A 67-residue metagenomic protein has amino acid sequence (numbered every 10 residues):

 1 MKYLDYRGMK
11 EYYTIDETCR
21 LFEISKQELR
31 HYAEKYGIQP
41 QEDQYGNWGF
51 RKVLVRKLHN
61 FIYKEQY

Functional and structural regions predicted by a protein language model:
M1-R7, Q41, I62: Short helix->loop/beta-hairpin flanking segments within DNA-binding domains
K2-E28, Y32: Polyanion-binding surface elements
Y36: Glycine-centered, phosphate/nucleic-acid-interacting loop/turn motifs that mediate DNA/RNA or nucleotide
Q39-K64: Short helix-start
